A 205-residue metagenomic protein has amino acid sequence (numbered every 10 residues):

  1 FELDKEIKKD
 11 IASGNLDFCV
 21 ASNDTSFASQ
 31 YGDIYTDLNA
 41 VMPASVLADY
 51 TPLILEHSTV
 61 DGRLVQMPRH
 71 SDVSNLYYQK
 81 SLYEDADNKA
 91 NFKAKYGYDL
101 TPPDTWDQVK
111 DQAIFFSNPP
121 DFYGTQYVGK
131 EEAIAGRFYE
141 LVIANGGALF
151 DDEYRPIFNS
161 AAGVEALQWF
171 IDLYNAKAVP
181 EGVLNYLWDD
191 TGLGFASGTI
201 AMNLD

Functional and structural regions predicted by a protein language model:
F1-E6, D104-K110, V183-A196: Short helix-initiation/N-cap motifs at beta->coil->alpha
F1-L53, H57, R63-Q66, A86-D87 (+1 more regions): Extracytoplasmic "Venus flytrap"/periplasmic binding protein-like
E2, S26, V73, E132-A133 (+1 more regions): Short alpha-helical
I7, I11, V109, F116 (+3 more regions): Hydrophobic residues within well-ordered alpha-helices
L16, A28-Y31, F116-Y123, F150 (+1 more regions): Secretory-pathway/luminal and periplasmic proteins that interact with or process carbohydrate-rich
I34-T36, E140-N145: Short secondary-structure boundary/capping segments
P43-S45, S58-G136, A144-L184: Helix-loop-helix "hinge/cap" segment bordering the ligand-binding cleft or interdomain interface
